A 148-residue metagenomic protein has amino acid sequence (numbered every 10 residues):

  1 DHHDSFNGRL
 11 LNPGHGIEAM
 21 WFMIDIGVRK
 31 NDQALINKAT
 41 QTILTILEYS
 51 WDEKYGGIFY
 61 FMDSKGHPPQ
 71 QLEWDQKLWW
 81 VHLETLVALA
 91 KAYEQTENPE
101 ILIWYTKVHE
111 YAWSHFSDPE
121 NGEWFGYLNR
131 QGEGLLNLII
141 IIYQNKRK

Functional and structural regions predicted by a protein language model:
D1-K148: Glycan-recognition and catalytic cores of secretory/periplasmic carbohydrate-active enzymes
